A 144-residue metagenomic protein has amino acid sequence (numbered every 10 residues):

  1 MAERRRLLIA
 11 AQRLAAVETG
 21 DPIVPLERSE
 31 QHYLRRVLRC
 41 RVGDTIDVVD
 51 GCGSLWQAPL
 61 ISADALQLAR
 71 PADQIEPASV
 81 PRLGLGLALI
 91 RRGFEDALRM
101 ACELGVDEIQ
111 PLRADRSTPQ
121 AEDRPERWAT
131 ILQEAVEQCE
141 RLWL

Functional and structural regions predicted by a protein language model:
M1-E76, E126: N-terminal positively charged helical leader segments and presequences
E76-L144: RNA substrate-binding interface of SAM-dependent RNA methyltransferases
